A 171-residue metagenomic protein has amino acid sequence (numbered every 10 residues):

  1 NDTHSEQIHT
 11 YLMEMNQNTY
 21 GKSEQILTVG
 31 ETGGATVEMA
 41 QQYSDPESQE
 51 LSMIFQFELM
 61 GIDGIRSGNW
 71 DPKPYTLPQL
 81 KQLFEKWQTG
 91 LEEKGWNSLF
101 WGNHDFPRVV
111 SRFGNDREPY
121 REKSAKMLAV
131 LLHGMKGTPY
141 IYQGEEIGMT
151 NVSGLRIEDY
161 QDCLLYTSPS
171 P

Functional and structural regions predicted by a protein language model:
N1-P171: Active-site and adjacent substrate-binding regions of carbohydrate-active enzymes
